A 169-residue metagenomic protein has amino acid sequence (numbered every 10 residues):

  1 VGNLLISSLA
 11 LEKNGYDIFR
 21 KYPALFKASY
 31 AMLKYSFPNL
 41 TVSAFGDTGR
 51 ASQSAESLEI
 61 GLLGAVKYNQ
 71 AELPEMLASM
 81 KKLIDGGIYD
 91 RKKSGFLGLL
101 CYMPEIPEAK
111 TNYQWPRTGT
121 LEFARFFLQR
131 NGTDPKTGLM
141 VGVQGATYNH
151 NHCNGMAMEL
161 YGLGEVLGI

Functional and structural regions predicted by a protein language model:
G2-I169: Extended polysaccharide-engagement surfaces of secreted carbohydrate-active enzymes
